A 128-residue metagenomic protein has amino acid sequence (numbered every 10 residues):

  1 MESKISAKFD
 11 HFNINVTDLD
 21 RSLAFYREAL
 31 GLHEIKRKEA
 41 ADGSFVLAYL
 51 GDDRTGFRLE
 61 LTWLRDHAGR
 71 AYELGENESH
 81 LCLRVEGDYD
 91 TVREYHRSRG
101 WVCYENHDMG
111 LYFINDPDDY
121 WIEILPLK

Functional and structural regions predicted by a protein language model:
M1, A68-A71: Short beta-strand/turn micro-motifs at beta-sheet edges
M1-I5, K38, Y49, R93-K128: Vicinal oxygen chelate
K8-D18, A48-D53, R70-Y95, G110-N115 (+1 more regions): Vicinal oxygen chelate
N13-G56: Core segments of cupin and vicinal oxygen chelate
A24, E28, D90-S98: Replace "anionic and nucleotidyl ligands
T62-L64, C103-Y104: Short gly/ser/thr-rich secondary-structure transition/capping motifs
